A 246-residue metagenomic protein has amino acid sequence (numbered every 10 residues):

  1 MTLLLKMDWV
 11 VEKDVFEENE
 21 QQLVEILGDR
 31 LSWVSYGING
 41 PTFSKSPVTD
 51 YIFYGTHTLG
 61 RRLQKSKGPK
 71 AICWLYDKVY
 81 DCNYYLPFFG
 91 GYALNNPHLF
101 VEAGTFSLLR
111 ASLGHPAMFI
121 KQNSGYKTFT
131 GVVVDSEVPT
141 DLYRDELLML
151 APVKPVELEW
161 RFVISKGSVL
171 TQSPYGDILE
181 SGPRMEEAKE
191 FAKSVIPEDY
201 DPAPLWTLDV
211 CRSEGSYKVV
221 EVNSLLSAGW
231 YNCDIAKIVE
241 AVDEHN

Functional and structural regions predicted by a protein language model:
T2-I196, N246: Active-site nucleotide/adenylate-binding loops and adjacent lid/helix of ATP-dependent enzymes
F119, V169, T207, V219-E221: Short hydrophobic-acidic sequence motifs that mark active-site Asp/Glu residues
M149-A151, Q172, D201-C211: Phosphate-end processing signature that detects enzymes handling 5′-triphosphorylated RNA and polyphosphate
F162, L208-V210, V222: A structural signal for short, well-ordered beta-strand segments
F191-S194, D209, I238-V239: Conserved kinase catalytic-core helix
D201-A203, R212-N246: C-terminal active-site "lid" helix and adjoining low-complexity regulatory extension at the edge of ATP-using catalytic
